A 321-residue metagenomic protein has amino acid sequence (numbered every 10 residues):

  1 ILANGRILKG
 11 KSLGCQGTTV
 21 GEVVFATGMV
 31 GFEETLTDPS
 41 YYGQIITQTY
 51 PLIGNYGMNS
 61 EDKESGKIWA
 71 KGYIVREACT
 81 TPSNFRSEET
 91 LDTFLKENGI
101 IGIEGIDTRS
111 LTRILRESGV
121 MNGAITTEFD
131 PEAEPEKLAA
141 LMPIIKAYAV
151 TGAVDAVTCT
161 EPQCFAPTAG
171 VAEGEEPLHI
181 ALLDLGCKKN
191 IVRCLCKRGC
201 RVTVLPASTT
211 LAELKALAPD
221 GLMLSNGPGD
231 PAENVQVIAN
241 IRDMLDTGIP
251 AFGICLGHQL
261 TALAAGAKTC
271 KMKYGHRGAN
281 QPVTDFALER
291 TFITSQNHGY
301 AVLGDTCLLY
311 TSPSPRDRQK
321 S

Functional and structural regions predicted by a protein language model:
I1-H179, L185-C200, L205-S208, A212 (+1 more regions): RNA-binding accessory domains that recognize and position tRNA/RNA substrates
A78, G227, R316: Flexible loop residues that form catalytic and substrate-binding hotspots at small-molecule/glycan-binding clefts
K189, A301-L303: Active-site environment of divalent metal-dependent phosphoester hydrolases
A216, D220-G221, S225-A301: Cysteine-nucleophile active-site neighborhood
G304-L309: Glycine-rich active-site loop/lid that clamps phosphate-bearing ligands
Y310-P315: Conserved small/polar residues in nucleotide/adenosyl-binding loops
